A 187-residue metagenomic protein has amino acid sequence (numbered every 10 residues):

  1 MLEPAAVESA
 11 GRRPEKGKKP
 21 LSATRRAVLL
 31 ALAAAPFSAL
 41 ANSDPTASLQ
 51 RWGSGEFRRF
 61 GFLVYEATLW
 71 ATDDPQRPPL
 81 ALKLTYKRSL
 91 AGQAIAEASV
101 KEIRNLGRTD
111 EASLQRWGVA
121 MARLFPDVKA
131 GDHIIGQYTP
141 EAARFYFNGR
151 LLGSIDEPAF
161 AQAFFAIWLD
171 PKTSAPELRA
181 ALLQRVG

Functional and structural regions predicted by a protein language model:
M1-P20: N-terminal secretory signal peptides that target proteins for export/translocation
L2, L40-G187: Terminal leader/tail segments of proteins
R12, R25, L40-A41: Intrinsically disordered, low-complexity serine/threonine-rich segments
K16-A33: N-terminal secretory signal peptides and thylakoid transit peptides that target proteins across membranes
P36-S38: N-terminal signal peptide c-region/cleavage motif recognized by signal peptidases
